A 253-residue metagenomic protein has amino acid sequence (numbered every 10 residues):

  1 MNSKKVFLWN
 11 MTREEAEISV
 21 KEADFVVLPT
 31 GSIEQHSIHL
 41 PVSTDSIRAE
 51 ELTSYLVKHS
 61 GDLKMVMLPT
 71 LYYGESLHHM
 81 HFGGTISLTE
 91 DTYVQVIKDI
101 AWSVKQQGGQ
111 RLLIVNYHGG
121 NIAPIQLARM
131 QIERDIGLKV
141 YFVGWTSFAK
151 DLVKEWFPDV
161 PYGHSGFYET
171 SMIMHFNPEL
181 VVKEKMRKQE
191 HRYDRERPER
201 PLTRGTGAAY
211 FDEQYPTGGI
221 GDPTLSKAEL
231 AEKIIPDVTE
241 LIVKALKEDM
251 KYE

Functional and structural regions predicted by a protein language model:
M1-R111, G119-E253: Extended, histidine- and acidic-residue-enriched regions that form the cofactor-binding/catalytic faces
